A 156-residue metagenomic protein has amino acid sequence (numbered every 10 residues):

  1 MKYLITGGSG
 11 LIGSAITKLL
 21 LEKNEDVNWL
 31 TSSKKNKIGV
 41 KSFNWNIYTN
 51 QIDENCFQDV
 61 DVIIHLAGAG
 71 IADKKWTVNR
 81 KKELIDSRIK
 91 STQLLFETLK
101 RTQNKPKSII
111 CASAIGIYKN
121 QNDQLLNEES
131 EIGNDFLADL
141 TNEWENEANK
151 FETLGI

Functional and structural regions predicted by a protein language model:
Y3-K23: N-terminal Rossmann NAD(P)H-binding glycine-rich loop of SDR-like oxidoreductase domains
T6, L30, I63-A67, I109-I115: SDR active-site strand-loop-helix element
L30-K35, I47: N-terminal Rossmann-fold cofactor-binding loop
G39-T49, G155-I156: Active-site regions of enzymes building and remodeling cell-envelope glycoconjugates
N44-L94: NAD(P)H-binding glycine-rich loop region in Rossmannoid oxidoreductase-like domains and their noncatalytic homologs
D86, N122-I156: Catalytic helix-loop patch of NAD(P)-dependent Rossmann-fold dehydrogenases
Q93-D135: Conserved Rossmann-fold NAD(P)-dependent oxidoreductase catalytic core, especially the SDR/UDP-sugar
